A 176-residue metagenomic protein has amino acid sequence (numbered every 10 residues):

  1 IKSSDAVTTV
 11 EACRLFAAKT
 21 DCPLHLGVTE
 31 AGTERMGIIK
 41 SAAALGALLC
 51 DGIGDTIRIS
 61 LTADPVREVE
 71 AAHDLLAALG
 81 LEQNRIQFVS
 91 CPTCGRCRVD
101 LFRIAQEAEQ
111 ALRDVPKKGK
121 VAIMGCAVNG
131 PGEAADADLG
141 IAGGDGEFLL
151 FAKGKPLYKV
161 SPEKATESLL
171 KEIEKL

Functional and structural regions predicted by a protein language model:
I1-P116, K120-I123: Catalytic alpha/beta core domains of metabolic enzymes, predominantly
G37, P131-E133: Replace "in large, NTP-powered and nucleic-acid-processing enzymes" with "in large, NTP-powered factors and other
A44, N129-G130: Conserved sugar-transfer catalytic core signal across GT-A, GT-B, and GT-C glycosyltransferases
L48, C91, C126, A134 (+1 more regions): Conserved, mostly hydrophobic/aromatic
I123-N129: Small/polar glycine-rich anion-binding or flexible loop at a beta-alpha turn
A137: An anion/phosphate-binding loop that grips the pyrophosphate of nucleotide cofactors and donors
D145-F151, K155-L176: Beta-strand/loop-dominated core regions that host nucleotide or nucleotide-derived cofactor-binding catalytic loops
